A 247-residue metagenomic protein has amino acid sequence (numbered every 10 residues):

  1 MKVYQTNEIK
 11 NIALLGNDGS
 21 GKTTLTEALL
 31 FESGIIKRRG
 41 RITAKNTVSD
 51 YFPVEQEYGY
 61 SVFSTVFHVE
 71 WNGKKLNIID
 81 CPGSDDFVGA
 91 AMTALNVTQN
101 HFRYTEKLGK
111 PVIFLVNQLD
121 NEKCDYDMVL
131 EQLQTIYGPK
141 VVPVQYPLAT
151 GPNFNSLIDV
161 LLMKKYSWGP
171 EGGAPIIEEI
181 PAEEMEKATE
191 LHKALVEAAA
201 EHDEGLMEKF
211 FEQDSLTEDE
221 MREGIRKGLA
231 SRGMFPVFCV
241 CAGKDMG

Functional and structural regions predicted by a protein language model:
M1-A91, P143, K187: P-loop NTPase switch module centered on the Walker A-proximal segment
M1-S20, R38-R39, M92-G247: P-loop NTPase catalytic nucleotide-binding module
